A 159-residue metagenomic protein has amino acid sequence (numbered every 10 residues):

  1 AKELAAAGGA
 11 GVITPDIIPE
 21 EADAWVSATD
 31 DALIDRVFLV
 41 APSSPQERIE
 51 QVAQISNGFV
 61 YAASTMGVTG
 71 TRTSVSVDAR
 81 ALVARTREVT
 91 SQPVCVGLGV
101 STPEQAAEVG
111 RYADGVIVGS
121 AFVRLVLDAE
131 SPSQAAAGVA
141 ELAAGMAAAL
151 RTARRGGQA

Functional and structural regions predicted by a protein language model:
A1-D16, L150-A153: Active-site beta->alpha loop and helix N-cap motifs at the rims of alpha/beta catalytic domains
L4-A10, D30-V37, Q54-V60, Y112-G115: Glycine-enriched alpha-helix->loop->beta-strand junction motifs that scaffold or abut catalytic
A5, V26-D30, V83-T90, A143-R154: Surface-exposed amphipathic alpha-helices with a cationic face
G11-E21, V60-G70, G99, Y112-S131: Glycine-rich phosphate-binding active-site loops on the catalytic face of alpha/beta enzymes
T14-A32, P45-Q51, T69-A84, P103-A106 (+1 more regions): Active-site-adjacent beta->alpha loops and helix N-cap segments on the catalytic face of soluble alpha/beta enzymes
T29-L39, R87-G97: Short beta-strand/loop segments at the ligand-binding rim of alpha/beta enzyme cores
S44-Q54, V96, V100-V116: Catalytic cores of alpha/beta
V123-G156: C-terminal helical cap(s) of enzyme catalytic domains, especially alpha/beta-barrels
